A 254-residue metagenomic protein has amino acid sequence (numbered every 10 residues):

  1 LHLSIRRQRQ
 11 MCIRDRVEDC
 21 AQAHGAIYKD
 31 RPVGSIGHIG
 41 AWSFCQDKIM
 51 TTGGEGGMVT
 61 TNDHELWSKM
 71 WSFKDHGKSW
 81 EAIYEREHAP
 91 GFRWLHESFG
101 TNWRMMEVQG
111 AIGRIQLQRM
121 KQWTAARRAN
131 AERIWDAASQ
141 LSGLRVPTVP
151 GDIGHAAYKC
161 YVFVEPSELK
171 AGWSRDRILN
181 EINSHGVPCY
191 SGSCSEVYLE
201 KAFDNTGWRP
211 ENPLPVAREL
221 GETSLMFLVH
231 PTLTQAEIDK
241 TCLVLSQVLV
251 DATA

Functional and structural regions predicted by a protein language model:
L1-I13: Single conserved hydrophobic/aromatic residue that forms the stacking wall/gate of nucleotide- or nucleobase-binding
R7, I27, H64-A254: PLP-dependent aminotransferase class I/II
Q10, K29-V33, G56-G57, T241-C242: Short, glycine/charged-enriched secondary-structure capping and boundary segments
R16-E18, T61, S191: Hydrophobic residues in well-ordered beta-strands that form the structural core
E18-G53, S68, F92-E97: Conserved active-site segment immediately N-terminal to the catalytic lysine that forms the internal aldimine
P32-I36, V59, W208-P210: Short, hinge-like loop/turn segments at secondary-structure boundaries
W42-S43, G57-D63, R114: Short beta-strand-to-turn element immediately C-terminal to the catalytic PLP-Schiff-base lysine in fold type I
E55-G56, A157: Glycine-centered small-residue motifs that form tight turns and secondary-structure capping sites at repeat-unit
